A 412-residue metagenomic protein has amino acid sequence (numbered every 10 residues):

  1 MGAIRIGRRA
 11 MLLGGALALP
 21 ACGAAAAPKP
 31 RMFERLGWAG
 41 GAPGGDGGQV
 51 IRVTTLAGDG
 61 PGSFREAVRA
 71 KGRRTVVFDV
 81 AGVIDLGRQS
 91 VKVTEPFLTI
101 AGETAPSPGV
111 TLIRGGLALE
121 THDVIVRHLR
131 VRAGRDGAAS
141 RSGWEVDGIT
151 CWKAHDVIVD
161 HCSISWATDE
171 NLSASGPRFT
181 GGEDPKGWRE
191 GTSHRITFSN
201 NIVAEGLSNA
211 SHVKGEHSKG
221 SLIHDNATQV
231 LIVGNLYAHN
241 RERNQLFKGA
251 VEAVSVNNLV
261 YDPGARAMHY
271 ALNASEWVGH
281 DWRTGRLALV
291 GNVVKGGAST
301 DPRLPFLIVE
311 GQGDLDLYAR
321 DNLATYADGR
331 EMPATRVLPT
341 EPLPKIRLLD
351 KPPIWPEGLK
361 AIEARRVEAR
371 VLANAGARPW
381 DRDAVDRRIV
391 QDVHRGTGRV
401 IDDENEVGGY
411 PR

Functional and structural regions predicted by a protein language model:
G2-A18: N-terminal secretory signal peptides and thylakoid transit peptides that target proteins across membranes
C22-P28: Bacterial Sec-dependent signal peptides at the C-terminal "C-region" and cleavage site
M32-V76: Acidic Gly/Asp/Thr-rich repetitive segments characteristic of extracellular carbohydrate-active and adhesion proteins
R65-G72, I84-A101, P108-R127, A133-A154: Extracellular beta-strand-rich solenoid/capping regions of secreted or surface-exposed proteins that bind or remodel
S90, G116, G148, E170-N171 (+5 more regions): Structural detector of coil-to-beta-strand junctions
F97, G102, H122-A133, K153-D169 (+5 more regions): Right-handed parallel beta-helix
F247-G408: Extracellular beta-rich repeat passengers
